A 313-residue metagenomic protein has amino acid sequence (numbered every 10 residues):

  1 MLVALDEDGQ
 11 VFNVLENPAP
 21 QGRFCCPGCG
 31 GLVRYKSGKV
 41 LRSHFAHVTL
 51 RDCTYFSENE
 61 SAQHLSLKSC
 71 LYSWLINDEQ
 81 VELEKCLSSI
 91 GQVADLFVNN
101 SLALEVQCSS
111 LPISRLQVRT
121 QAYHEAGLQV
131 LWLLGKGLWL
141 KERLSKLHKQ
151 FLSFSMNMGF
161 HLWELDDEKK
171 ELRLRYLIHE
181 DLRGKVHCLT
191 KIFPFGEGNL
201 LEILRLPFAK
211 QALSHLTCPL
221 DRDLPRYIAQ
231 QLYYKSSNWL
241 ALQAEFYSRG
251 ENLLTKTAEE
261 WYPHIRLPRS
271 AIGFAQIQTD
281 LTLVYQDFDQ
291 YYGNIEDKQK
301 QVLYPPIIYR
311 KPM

Functional and structural regions predicted by a protein language model:
M1-I76: N-terminal cysteine/histidine-rich coordination modules
Y72-I90, L96-N99: A short acidic/basic microdomain associated with nuclease active sites
S89, L111-P112, L138: Acidic, metal-coordinating catalytic cores used for nucleic-acid/nucleotide bond scission and strand-transfer chemistry
L96-P112, Y123: Conserved catalytic cores of phosphodiester-cleaving nucleases, focusing on short active-site segments
R115-L128: Short, charged, amphipathic alpha-helix that recurs within catalytic cores of restriction-modification and other
A126-M158: Nucleic-acid nuclease catalytic cores
L152-M313: Non-catalytic C-terminal interaction segments of nucleic acid-processing enzymes
